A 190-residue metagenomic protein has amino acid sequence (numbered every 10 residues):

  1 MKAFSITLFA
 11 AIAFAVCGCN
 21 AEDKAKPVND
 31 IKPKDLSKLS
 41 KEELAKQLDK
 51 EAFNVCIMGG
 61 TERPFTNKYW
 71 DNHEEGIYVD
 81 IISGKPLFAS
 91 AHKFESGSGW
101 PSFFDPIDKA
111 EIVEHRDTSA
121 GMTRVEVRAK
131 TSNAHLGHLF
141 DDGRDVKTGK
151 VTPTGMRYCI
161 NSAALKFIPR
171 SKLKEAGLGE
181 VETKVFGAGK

Functional and structural regions predicted by a protein language model:
M1-T7: Bacterial N-terminal signal peptides that target proteins for export
T7-A15: Bacterial N-terminal signal peptides
C17-K190: Flexible coil/turn and secondary-structure edge motifs
